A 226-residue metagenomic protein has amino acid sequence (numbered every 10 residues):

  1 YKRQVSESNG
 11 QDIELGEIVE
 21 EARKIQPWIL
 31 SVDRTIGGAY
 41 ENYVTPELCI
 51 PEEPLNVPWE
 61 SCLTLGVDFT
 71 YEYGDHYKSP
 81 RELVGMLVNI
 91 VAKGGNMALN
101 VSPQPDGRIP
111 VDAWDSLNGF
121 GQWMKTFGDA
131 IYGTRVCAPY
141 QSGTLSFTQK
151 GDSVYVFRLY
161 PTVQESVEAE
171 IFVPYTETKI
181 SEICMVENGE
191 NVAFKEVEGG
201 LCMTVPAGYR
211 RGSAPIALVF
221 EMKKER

Functional and structural regions predicted by a protein language model:
K2-R226: Mature catalytic domains of secreted/periplasmic carbohydrate-active enzymes
